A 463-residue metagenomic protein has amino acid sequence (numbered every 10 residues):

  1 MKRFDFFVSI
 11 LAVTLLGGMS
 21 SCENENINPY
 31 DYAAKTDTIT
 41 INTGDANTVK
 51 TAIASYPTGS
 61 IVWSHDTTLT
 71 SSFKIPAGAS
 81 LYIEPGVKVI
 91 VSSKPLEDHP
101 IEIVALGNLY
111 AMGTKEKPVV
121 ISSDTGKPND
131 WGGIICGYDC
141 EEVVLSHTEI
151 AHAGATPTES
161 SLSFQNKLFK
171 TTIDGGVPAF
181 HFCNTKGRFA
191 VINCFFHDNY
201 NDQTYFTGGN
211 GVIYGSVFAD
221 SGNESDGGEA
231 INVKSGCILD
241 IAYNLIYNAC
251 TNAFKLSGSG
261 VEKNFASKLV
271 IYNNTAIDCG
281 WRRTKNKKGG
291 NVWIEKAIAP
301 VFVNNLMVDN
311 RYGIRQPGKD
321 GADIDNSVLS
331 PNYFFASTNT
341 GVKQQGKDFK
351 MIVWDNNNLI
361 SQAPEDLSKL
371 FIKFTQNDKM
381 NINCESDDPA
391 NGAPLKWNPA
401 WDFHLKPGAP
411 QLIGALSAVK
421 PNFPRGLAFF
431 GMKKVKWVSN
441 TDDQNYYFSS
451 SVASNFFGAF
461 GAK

Functional and structural regions predicted by a protein language model:
M1-S9: Bacterial N-terminal signal peptides that target proteins for export
V8, C22-E25: Generic N-terminal leader segments that precede the first folded domain
I10-L16: Hydrophobic helical h-region of N-terminal Sec-dependent signal peptides in bacterial secretory/periplasmic proteins
G17-S21: C-terminal motif of bacterial Sec signal peptides marking the signal peptidase cleavage site
E25-E84, S92-G107, G113, P118-K463: Extracellular beta-rich repeat passengers
V89: Active/ligand-binding-proximal structured segments within catalytic/core domains that scaffold catalytic residues
